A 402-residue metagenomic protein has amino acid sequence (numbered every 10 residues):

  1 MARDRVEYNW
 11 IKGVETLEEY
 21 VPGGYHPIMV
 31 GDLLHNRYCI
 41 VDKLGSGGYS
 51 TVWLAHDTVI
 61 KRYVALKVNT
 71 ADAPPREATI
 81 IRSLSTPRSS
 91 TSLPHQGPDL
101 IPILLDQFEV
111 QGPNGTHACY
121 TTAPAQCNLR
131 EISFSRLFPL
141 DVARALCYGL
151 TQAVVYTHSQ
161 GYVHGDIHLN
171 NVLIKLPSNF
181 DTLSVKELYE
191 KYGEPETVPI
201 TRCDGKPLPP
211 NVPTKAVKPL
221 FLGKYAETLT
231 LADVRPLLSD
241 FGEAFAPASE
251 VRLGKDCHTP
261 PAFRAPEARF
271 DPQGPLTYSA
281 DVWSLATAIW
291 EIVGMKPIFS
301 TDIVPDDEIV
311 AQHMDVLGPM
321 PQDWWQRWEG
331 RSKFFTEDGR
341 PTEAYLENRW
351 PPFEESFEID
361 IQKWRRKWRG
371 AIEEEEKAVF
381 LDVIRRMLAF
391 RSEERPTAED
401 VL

Functional and structural regions predicted by a protein language model:
M1-L402: Intrinsically disordered, low-complexity regulatory segments of kinases
